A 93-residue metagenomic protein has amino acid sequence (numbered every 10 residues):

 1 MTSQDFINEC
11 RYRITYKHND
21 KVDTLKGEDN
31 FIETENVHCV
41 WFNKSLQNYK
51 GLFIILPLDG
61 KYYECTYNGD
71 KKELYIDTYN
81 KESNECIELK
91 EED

Functional and structural regions predicted by a protein language model:
M1-D23: N-terminal trafficking/processing presequences and adjacent post-cleavage segments of proteins routed to secretion
I14, Y49-K50, I87: Amphipathic alpha-helical interaction segments
V22-H38: Intrinsically disordered, low-complexity regulatory segments in eukaryotic proteins
T34-E73: Amphipathic, interaction-prone secondary-structure segments
K71-D93: A short, surface-exposed interaction/processing loop segment used at functional sites
